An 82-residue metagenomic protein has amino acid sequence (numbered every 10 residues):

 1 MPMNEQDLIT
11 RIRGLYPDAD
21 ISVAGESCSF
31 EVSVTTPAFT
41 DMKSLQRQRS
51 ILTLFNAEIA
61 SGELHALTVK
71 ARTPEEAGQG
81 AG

Functional and structural regions predicted by a protein language model:
P2-G82: N-terminal, polar/charged subdomain of small-to-medium soluble alpha/beta proteins
